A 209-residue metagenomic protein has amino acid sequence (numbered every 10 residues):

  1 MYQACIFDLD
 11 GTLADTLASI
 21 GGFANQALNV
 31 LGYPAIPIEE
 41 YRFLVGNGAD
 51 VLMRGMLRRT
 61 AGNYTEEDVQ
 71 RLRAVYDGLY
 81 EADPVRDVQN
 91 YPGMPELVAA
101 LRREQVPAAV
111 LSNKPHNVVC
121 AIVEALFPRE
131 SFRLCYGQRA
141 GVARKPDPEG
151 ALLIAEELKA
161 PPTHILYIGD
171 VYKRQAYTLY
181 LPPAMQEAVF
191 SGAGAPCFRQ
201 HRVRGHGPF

Functional and structural regions predicted by a protein language model:
M1-F43: Active-site neighborhood of HAD-like aspartate-dependent phosphohydrolases
V30-T60, E66: Alpha-helical substrate-recognition element adjacent to the catalytic core
M56-E96: Metal-dependent phosphoesterase signature
R86-Q89, P115-I168: Substrate-recognition "cap/lid" segment bordering the active-site pocket of phosphatases
M94-E124: Substrate-recognition element of Asp-dependent hydrolases with the DxDx(T/V) motif
D170-Q175: Conserved small/polar residues in nucleotide/adenosyl-binding loops
A176-F209: N-terminal low-complexity segments that are often proline-rich with Ser/Thr-Pro
